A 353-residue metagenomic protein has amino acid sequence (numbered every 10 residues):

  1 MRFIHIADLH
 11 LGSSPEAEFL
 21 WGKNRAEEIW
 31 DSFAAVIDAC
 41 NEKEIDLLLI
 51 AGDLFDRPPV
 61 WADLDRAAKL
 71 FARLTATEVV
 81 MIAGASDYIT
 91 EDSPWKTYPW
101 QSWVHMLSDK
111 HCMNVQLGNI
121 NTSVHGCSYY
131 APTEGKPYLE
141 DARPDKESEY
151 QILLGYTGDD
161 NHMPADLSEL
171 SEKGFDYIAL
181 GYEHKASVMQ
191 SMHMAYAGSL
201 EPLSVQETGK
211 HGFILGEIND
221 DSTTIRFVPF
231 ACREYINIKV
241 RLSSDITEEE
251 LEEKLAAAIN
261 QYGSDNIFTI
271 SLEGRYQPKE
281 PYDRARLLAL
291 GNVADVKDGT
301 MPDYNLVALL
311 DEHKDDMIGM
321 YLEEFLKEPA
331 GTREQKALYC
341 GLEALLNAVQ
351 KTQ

Functional and structural regions predicted by a protein language model:
M1-D65, Y138, K351-Q353: N-terminal active-site segment of His-dependent metallophosphoesterases
L20-E27, T122-S128, R233-E250: Acidic/glycine-enriched edge-of-secondary-structure segments
G22, L47, R57-V205, K210-G212: His/Asp/Glu-rich metal-coordinating catalytic cores of metallo-dependent phosphodiesterases/hydrolases acting on
C40-E44, K146-E147, Q261-G263: Glycine-rich phosphate-binding loop signature in dinucleotide/nucleotide-binding domains
A51, G181, E273: Conserved residues at the C-terminal ends of beta-strands
S187-L251: A conserved active-site cap/scaffold subdomain adjacent to cofactor or substrate pockets
S222-Q353: Accessory, non-catalytic peripheral segments of nucleic-acid enzymes
